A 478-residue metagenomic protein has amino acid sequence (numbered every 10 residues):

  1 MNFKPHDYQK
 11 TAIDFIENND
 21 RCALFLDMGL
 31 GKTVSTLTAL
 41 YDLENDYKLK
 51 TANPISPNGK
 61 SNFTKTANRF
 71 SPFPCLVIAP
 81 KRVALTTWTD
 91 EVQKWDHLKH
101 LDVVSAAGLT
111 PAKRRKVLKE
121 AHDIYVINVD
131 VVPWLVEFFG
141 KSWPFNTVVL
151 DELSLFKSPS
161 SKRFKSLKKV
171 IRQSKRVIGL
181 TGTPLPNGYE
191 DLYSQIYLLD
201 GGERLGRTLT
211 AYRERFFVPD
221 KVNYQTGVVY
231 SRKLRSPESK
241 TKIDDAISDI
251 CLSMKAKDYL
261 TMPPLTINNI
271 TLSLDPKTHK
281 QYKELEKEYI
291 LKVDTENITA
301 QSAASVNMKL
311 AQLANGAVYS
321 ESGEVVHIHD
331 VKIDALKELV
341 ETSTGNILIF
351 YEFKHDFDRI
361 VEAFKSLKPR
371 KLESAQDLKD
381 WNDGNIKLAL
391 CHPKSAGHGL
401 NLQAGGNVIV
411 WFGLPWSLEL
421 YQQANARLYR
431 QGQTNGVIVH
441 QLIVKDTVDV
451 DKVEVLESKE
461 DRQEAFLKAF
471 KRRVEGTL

Functional and structural regions predicted by a protein language model:
M1, N18, G31, S35-Y47 (+6 more regions): Conserved Helicase C-terminal RecA-like lobe
M1-F25: Conserved pre-motif I regulatory segment
A67, P72-P74, E120, T147 (+2 more regions): Conserved P-loop NTPase motor "coupling/switch" region that bridges the ATPase
P72-K94, P186-D191, F353: Conserved Walker A/P-loop ATP-binding site and its immediately adjacent core in helicase/helicase-like ATPase domains
V83-L109, L199-G202: Conserved helix-turn-beta segment of the N-terminal RecA-like "Helicase ATP-binding" lobe in SF1/SF2 helicases
T110-F145: Conserved helix/coil segment N-terminal to the catalytic DExD/H
P133-E137, N187-Y189, D356-R359, L378-N382 (+1 more regions): SF2 helicase motor core recognition
W416-L478: A conserved SF2-helicase RecA2
